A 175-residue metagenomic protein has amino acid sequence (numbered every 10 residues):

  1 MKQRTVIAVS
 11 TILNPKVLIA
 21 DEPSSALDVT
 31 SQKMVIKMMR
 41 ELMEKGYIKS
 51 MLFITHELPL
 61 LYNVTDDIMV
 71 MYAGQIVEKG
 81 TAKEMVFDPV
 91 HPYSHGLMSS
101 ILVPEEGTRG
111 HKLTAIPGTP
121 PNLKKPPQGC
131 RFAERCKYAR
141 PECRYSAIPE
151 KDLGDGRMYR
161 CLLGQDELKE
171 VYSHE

Functional and structural regions predicted by a protein language model:
I12-K16: A short, proline-enriched helix->beta-strand linker immediately N-terminal to the Walker B motif in ABC-type P-loop
L18-D21: Catalytic Walker B motif of ABC-type/P-loop ATPase nucleotide-binding domains
S24: Active-site lining segments of carbohydrate-active enzymes
L27-H111: P-loop NTP-binding/switch modules centered on Walker-like glycine-rich loops
T81-E175: Charged, flexible cofactor/metal-binding loops and thiol motifs
